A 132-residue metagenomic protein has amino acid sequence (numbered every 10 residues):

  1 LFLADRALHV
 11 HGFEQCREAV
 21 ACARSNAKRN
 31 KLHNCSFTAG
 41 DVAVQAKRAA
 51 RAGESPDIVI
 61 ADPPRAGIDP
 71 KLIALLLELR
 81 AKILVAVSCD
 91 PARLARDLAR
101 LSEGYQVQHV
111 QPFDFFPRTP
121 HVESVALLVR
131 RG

Functional and structural regions predicted by a protein language model:
L1-G132: Rossmann-like S-adenosyl-L-methionine
